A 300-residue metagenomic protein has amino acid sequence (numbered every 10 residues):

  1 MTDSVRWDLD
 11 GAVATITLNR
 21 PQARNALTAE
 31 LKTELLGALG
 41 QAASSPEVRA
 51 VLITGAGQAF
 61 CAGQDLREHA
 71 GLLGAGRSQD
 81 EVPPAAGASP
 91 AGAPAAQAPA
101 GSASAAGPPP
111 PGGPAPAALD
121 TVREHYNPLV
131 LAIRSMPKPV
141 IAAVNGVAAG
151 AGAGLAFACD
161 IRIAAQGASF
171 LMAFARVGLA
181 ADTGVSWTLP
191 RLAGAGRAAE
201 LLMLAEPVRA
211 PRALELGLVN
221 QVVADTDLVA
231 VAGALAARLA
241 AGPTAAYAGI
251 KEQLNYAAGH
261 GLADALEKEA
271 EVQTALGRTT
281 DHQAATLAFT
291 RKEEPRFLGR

Functional and structural regions predicted by a protein language model:
M1-G11, R77-S78, P84, A88-P109 (+2 more regions): C-terminal alpha-helix plus adjacent terminal tail
M1-Q58, A70-L72, G76-R77: Conserved CoA-thioester-binding segment of acyl-CoA-metabolizing enzymes
I16, R20, L35, I53 (+7 more regions): Terminal peptide-recognition signature
Q22, A26, T33, G113-N127 (+9 more regions): Residues at secondary-structure transition points
L39-G40, N127-V130, A153: Short hydrophobic/charged patches on amphipathic alpha-helices used for structural packing and interfaces
G55-A132, R176-G178, G261: Glycine- (often His-adjacent) and acidic-residue-rich active-site loop that binds/positions the CoA thioester
L131-Y247, E271, A275-T279, A284-L287: Crotonase-fold acyl-CoA enzyme core
